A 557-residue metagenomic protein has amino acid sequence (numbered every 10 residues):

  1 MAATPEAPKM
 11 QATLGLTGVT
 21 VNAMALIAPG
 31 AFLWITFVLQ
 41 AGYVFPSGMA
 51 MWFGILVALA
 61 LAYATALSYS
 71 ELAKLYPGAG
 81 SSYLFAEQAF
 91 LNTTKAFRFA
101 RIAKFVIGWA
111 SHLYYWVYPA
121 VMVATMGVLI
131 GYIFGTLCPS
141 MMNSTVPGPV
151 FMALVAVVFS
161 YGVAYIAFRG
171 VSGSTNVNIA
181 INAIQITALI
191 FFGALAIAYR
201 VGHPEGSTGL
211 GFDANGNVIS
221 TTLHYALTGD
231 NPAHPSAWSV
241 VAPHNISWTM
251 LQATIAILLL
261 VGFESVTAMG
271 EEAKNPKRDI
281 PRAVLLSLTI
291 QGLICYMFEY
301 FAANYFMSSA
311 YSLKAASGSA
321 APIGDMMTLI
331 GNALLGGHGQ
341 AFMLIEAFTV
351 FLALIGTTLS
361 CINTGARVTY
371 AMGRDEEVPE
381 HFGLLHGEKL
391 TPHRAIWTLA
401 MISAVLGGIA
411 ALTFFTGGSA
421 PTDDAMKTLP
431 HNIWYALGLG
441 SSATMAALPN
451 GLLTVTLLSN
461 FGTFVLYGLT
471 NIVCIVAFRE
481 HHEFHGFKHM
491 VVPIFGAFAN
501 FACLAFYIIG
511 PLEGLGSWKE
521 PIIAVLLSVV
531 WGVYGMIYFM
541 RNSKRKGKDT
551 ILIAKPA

Functional and structural regions predicted by a protein language model:
M1-M49, A62-L67, N92, R98-I102 (+4 more regions): Membrane-interface "cap" regions at the ends of multi-pass membrane proteins
L14, F151-V218, V284-Q291, N460-G468 (+3 more regions): Membrane-interface loop-to-helix entry segments
L26-A31, V57-A64, Y69, Q185-R200 (+5 more regions): Selective recognition of specific alpha-helical transmembrane segments in multi-pass small-molecule
A28, T36, F53, Q185-I186 (+3 more regions): A generic transmembrane alpha-helix motif of multi-pass inner-membrane proteins
P29-P147, F151-M152, I290, M297 (+1 more regions): Extracellular loop-to-transmembrane helix junctions
G78-S82, A110-V128, I255, L260-A273 (+2 more regions): Membrane-helix boundary/coupling elements in multi-pass transport proteins
L84-T93, A100, Y132-S140, G216-V241 (+3 more regions): TM-loop-TM module centered on a large, flexible mid-protein loop between adjacent transmembrane helices in multi-pass
V128-G131, A183-P235, E299-S308, Y467-E480 (+2 more regions): Hydrophobic alpha-helical segments and their helix-loop junctions in multi-pass secondary transporters
